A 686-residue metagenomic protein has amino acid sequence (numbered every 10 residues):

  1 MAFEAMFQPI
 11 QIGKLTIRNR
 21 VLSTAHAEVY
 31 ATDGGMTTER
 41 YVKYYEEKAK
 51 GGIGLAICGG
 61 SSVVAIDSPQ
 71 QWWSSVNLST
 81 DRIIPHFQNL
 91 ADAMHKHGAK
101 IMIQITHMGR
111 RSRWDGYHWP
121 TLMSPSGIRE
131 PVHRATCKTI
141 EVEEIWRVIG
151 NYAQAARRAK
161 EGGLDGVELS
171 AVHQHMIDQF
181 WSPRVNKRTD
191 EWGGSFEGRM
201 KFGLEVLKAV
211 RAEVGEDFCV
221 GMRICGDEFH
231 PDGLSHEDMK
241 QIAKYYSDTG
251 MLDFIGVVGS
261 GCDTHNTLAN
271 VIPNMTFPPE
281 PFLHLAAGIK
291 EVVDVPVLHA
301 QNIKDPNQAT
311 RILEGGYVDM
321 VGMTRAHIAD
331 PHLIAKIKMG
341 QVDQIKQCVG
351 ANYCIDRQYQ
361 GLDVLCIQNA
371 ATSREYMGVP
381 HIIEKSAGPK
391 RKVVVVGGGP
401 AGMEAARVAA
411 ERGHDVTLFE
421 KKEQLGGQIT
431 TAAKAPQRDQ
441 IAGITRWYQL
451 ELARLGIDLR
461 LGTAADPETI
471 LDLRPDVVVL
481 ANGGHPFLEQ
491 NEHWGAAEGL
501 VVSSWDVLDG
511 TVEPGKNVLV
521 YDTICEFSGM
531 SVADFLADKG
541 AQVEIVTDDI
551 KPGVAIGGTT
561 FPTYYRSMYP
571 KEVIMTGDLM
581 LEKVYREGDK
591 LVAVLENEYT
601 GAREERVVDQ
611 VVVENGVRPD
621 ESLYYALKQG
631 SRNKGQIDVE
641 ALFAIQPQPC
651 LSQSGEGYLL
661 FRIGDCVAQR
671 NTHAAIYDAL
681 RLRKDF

Functional and structural regions predicted by a protein language model:
M1-V396, P400, E404-E411, D415-V416 (+4 more regions): Flavin-dependent oxidoreductase catalytic cores
L268-M275, D319, I429-Q437, F661-A668: Short beta-alpha connecting loops at secondary-structure transitions that line or flank enzyme active sites
A387-L418, L461-D472, A481-G558, V594 (+2 more regions): Rossmann-like dinucleotide/flavin-binding elements
D415-L455, E526-L581: Rossmann-like dinucleotide-binding cores of NAD(P)H-dependent redox enzymes
G588-A593: Short, hydrophobic/aromatic-rich segments at coil-to-beta transitions
